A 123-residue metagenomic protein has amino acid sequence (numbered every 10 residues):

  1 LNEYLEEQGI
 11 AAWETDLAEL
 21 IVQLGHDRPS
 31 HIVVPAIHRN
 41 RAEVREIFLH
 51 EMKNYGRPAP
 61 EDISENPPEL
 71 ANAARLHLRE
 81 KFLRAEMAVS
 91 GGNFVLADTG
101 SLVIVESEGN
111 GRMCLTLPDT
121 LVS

Functional and structural regions predicted by a protein language model:
L1-S123: The feature marks the mature, well-folded catalytic cores of soluble enzymes
